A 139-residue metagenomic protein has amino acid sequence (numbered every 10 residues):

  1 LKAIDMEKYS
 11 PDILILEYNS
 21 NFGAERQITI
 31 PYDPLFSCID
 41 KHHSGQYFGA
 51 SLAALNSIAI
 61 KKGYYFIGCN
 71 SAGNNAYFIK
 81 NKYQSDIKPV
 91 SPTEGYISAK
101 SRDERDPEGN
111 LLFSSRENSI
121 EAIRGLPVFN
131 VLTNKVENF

Functional and structural regions predicted by a protein language model:
L1-C38: Active-site segment flanking the S-adenosylmethionine/decSAM binding pocket in AdoMet-dependent transferases
R26-F139: Rossmann-like AdoMet/SAM-dependent catalytic core
